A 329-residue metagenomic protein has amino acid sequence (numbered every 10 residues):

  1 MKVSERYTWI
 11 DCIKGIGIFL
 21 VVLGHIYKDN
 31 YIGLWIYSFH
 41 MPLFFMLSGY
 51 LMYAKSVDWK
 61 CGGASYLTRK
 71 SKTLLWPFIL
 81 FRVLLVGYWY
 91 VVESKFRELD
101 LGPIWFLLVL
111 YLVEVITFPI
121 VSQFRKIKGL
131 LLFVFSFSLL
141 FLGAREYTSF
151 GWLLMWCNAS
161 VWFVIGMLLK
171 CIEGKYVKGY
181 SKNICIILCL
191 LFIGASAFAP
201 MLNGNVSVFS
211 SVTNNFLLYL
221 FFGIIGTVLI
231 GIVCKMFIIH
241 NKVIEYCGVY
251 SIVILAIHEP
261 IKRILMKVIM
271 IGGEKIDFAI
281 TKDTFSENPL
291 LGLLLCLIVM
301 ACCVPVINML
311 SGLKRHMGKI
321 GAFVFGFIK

Functional and structural regions predicted by a protein language model:
M1-K329: Alpha-helical transmembrane segments and their immediate juxtamembrane cytosolic regions
